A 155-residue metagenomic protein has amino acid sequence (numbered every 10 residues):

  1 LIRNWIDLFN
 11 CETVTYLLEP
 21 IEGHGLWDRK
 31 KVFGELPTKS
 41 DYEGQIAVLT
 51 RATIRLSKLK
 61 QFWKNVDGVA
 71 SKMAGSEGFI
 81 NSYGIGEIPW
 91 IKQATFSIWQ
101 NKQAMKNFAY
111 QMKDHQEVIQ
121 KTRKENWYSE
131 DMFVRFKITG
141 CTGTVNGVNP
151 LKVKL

Functional and structural regions predicted by a protein language model:
L1, D7-A94, Q103-K113, D131-L155: Short S/T/G/P-rich N-terminal loop/turn motif that feeds into the first structured element of a domain
G86-I88, V118, N126: Acidic/histidine-enriched, beta-strand-rich ligand/metal-binding domains
